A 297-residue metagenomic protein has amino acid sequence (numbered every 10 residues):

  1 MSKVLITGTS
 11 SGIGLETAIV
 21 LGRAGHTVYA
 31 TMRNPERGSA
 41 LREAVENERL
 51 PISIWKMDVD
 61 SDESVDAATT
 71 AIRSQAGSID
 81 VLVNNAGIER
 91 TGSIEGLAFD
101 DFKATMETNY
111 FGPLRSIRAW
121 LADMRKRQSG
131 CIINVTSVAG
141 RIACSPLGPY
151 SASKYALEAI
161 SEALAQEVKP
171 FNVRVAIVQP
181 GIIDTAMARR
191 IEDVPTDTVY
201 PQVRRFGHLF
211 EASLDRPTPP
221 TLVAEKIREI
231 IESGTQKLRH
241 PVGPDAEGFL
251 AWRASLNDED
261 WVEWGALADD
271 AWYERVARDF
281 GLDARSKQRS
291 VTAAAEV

Functional and structural regions predicted by a protein language model:
S10-G12: Conserved glycine-rich cofactor-binding loop
M57-A67, F99: The beta1-alpha1 cofactor-binding region of Rossmann-like NAD(H)/NADP(H)-dependent oxidoreductases
S93-I94, D101-K103: Substrate-binding pocket helix/loop in short-chain dehydrogenase/reductase
L97, A143-S151, A163: Active-site loop-to-helix junction immediately N-terminal to the catalytic Tyr of the SDR YXXXK motif in Rossmann-fold
I117, S153: Active-site helix of classical SDR
S137: Residue(s) in the substrate-gating loop at a strand-loop-helix junction that position the organic substrate next
K169-L214: C-terminal beta-strand-loop-alpha-helix "lid" module of Rossmann-like NAD(P)-dependent dehydrogenases
